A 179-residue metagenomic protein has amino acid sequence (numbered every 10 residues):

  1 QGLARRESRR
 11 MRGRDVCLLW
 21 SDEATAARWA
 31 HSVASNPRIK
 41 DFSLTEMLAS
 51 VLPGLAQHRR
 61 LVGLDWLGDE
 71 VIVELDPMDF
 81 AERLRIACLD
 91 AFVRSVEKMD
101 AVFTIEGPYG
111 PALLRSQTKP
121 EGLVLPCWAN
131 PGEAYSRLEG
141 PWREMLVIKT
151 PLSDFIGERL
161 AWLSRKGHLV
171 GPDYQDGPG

Functional and structural regions predicted by a protein language model:
Q1-G179: Conserved NAD+-utilizing ADP-ribose enzyme module
